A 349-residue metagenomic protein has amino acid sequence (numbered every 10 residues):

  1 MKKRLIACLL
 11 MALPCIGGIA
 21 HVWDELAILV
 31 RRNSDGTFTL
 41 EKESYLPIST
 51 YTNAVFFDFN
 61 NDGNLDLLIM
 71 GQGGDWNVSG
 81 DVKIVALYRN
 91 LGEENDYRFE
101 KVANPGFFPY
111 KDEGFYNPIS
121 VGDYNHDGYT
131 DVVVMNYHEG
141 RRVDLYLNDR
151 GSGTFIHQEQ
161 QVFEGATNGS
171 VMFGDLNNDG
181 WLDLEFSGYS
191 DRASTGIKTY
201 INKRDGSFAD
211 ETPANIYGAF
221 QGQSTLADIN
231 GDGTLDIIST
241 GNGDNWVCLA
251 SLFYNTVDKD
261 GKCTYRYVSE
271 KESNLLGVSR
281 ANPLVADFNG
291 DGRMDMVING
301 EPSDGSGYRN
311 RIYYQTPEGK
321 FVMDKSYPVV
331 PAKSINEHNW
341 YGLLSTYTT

Functional and structural regions predicted by a protein language model:
C8-C15: Bacterial N-terminal signal peptides
H21, L67-G71, V132-N136, L184-G188 (+2 more regions): Hydrophobic beta-strand segments that make up the repeating blades of beta-propeller and related beta-repeat
H21-S49, R89-G114, L147-A166, Y200-A219 (+2 more regions): Blade-edge motifs of beta-propeller repeat domains
L29, A54, L67, L87 (+11 more regions): Hydrophobic strand positions within the blades of repeat-based beta-sheet folds
N33-S34, D58-N60, N64, L91-G92 (+13 more regions): Calcium-coordinating acidic loop motifs
T50, K83, F115-N117, R141 (+5 more regions): Beta-rich catalytic cores
T52-N61, Y116-H126, N168-L176, A214 (+3 more regions): Beta-propeller blade termini
Q72-N77, H138-G140, Y189-A193, N242-W246 (+1 more regions): Short glycine/acidic-enriched loop and turn motifs that connect beta-strands
